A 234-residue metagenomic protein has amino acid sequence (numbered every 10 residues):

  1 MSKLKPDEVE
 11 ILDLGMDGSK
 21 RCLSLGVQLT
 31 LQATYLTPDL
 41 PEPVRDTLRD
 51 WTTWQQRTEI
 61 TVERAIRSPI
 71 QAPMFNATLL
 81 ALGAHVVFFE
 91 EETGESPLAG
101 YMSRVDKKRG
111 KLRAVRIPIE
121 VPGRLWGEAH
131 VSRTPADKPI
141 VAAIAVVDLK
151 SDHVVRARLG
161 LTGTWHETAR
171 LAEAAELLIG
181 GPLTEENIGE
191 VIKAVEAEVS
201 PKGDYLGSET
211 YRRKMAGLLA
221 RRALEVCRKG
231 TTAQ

Functional and structural regions predicted by a protein language model:
M1-Q234: C-terminal structural segment of proteins
